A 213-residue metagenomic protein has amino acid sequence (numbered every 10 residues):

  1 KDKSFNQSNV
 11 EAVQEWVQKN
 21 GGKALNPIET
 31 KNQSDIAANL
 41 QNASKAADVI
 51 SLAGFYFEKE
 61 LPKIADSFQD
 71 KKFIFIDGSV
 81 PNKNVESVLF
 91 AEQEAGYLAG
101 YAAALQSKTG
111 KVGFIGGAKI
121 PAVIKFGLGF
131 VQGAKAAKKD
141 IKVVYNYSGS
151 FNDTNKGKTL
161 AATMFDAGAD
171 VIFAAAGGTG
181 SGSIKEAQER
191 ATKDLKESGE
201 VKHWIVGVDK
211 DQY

Functional and structural regions predicted by a protein language model:
K1-Y213: A residue-level marker of the well-folded mature domains of exported/periplasmic proteins
